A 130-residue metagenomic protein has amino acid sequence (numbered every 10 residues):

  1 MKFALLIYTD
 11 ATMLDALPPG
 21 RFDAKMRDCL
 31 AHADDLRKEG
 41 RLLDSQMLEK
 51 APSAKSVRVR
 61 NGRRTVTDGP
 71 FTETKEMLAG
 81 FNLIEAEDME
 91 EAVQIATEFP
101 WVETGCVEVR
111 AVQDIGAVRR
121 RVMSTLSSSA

Functional and structural regions predicted by a protein language model:
M1-A130: Conserved, structured core segments of small domains
